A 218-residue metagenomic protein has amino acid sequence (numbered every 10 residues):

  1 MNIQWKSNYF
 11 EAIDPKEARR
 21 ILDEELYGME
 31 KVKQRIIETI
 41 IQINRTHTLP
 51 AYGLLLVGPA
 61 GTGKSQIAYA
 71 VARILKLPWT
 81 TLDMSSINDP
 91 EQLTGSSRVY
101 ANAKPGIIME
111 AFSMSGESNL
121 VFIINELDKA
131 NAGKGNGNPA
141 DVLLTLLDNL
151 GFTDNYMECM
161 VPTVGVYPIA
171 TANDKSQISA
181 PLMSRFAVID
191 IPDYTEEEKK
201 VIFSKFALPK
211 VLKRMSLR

Functional and structural regions predicted by a protein language model:
N2-V57, I108, L208-P209: Pre-Walker A (pre-P-loop) alpha-helix and adjacent loop at the N terminus of AAA/AAA+ ATPase modules, a conserved
S7-N8, G116, D174-S184, V188-R218: Conserved C-terminal "switch" segment of AAA+ ATPases
T48-L54, S118-L120, V166: Pre-Walker A (Motif I) flank of P-loop NTPase domains
L49-M84, S113, A180: Walker A/P-loop
T62, S85-N88, V99, L127-A130 (+2 more regions): Conserved nucleotide-binding/hydrolysis micro-motifs of P-loop NTPases
I74-K104, A111, E198-K199: AAA+/P-loop NTPase substrate/partner-engagement loops
V99-I124, N155-M160: Conserved alpha-helical scaffold flanking the Walker A/P-loop in AAA+ ATPase domains
I123-P162: Conserved catalytic/switch belt of AAA+ P-loop NTPases
